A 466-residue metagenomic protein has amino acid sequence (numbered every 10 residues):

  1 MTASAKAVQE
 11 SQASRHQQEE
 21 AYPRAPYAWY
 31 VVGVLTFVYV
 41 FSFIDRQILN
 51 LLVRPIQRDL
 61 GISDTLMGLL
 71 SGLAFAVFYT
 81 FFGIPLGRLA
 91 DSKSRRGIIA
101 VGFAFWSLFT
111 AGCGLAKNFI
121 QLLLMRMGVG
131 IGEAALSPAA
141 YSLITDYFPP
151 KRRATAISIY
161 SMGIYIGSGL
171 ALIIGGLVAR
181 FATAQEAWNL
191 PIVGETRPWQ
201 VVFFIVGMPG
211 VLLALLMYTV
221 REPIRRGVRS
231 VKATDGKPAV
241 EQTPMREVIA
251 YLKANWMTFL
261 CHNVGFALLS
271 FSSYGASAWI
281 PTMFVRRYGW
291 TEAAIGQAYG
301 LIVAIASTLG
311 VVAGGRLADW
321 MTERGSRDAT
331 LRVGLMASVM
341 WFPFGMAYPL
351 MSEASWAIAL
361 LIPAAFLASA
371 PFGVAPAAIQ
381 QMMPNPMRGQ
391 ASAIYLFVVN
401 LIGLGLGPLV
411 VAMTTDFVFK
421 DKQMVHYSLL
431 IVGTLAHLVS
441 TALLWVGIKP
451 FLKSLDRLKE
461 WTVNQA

Functional and structural regions predicted by a protein language model:
H16-R24, P223-C261, R287: Juxtamembrane intracellular "pre-TM" segments in multi-pass secondary transporters
L49-N50, N255-V311, S369-F372, P376 (+1 more regions): Extracytoplasmic gate region of multi-pass secondary transporters
L52-F81: Extracellular/periplasmic helix-loop-helix junction of adjacent transmembrane segments in MFS-like secondary
G61, S94, L115-Q121, P149 (+1 more regions): Helix-breaking motifs and short loop linkers at transmembrane-helix boundaries and internal kinks in secondary membrane
G72-L86, L301-G314: Central cavity-lining transmembrane alpha-helices of secondary-active solute carriers, predominantly the Major
F81-F119: Conserved MFS/SLC helix-loop-helix module at the cytosolic interface between two early adjacent transmembrane helices
G97-A111, D328-G345: Structural signature of the two symmetry-related core transmembrane helices
Y160, I164-E222: Helix-loop-helix hairpin linking two adjacent transmembrane segments in secondary transporters
